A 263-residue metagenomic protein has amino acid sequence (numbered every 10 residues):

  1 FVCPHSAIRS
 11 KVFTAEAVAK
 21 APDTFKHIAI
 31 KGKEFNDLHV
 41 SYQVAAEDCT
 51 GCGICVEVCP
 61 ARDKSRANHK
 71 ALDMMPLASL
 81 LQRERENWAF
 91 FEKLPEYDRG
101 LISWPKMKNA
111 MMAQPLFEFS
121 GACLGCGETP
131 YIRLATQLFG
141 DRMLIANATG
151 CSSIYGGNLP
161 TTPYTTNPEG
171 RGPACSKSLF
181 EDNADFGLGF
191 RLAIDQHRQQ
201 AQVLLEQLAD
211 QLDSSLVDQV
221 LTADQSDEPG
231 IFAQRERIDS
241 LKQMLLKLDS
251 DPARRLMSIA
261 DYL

Functional and structural regions predicted by a protein language model:
F1-V18, A45, I54-S79, K106 (+2 more regions): Iron-sulfur cluster-binding cysteine motifs and their immediate structural context in ferredoxin-like electron-transfer
F13-A15, E47-T50, E57, K64 (+5 more regions): Short, glycine-/Ser/Thr-/acidic-enriched flexible segments
E16-E34, Y164-T165: Flexible glycine/proline-rich, aromatic-decorated loop/lid segments
I28-I30, C59-R62, L134: Intrinsically disordered, low-complexity boundary segments flanking structured domains
E34-N36, K64-R66, Q137: A generic structural signal for short, solvent-exposed coil/turn residues that cap or connect secondary-structure
F35-H39, V44-A46, N109-A113: Short, intrinsically disordered, charge-biased short linear motifs at domain edges
H39-V56, S120: Residues immediately within or flanking Cys/His clusters that coordinate Zn2+ in small zinc-binding modules
E84-L263: Cofactor-binding active-site loop characterized by glycine-rich and histidine/acidic residues
